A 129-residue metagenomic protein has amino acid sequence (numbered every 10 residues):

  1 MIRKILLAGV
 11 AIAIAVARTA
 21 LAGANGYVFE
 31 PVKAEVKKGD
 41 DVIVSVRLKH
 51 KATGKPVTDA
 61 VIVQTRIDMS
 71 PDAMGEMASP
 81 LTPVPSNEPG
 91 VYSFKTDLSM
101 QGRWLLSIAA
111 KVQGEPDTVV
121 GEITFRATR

Functional and structural regions predicted by a protein language model:
M1-L7: Bacterial N-terminal signal peptides that target proteins for export
L7-A8, A22: General helical structural elements
A8-A15: Bacterial N-terminal signal peptides
A15-V16, K51: A generic, residue-level signal for flexible/boundary positions that often mark functional hotspots
V16-A22: Sec/Tat signal peptide C-region and signal peptidase I cleavage site
A22-R129: Contiguous segments within soluble domain cores/interaction surfaces
